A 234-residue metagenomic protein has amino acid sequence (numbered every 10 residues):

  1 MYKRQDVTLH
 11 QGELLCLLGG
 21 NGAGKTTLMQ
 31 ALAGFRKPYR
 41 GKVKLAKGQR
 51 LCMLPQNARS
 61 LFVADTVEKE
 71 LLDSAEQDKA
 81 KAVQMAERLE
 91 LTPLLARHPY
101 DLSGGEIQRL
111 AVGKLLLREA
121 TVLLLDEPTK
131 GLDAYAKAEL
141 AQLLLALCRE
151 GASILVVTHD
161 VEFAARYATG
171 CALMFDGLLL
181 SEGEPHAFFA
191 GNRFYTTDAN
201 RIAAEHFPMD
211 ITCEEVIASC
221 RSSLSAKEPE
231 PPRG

Functional and structural regions predicted by a protein language model:
K3-R4, Y195-G234: ABC ATPase nucleotide-binding domains
K79-L94: Conserved ABC ATPase "signature" region
H98-L102, E106: Conserved ABC ATPase signature
L123-D126: Catalytic Walker B motif of ABC-type/P-loop ATPase nucleotide-binding domains
D133: ABC-family nucleotide-binding domains
T158-H159: H-loop/switch region of ABC-family ATPase nucleotide-binding domains
L178-I202: Conserved beta-strand-loop-alpha-helix hinge in the C-terminal portion of ABC ATPase nucleotide-binding domains
